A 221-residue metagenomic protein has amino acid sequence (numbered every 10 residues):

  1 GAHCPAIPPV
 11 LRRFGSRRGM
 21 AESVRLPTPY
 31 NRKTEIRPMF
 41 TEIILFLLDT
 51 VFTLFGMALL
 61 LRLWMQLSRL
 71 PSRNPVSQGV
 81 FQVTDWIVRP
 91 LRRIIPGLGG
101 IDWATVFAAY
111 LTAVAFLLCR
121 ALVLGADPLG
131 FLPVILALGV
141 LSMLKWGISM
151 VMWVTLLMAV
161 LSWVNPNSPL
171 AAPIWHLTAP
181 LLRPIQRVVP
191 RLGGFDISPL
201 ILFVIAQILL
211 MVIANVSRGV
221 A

Functional and structural regions predicted by a protein language model:
I7-R13, M20: Cationic, amphipathic, low-complexity alpha-helical segments enriched in hydrophobics plus arginine/proline
R13-F14, M39: Short, aromatic- and cysteine-enriched interfacial helices/patches that mediate contacts at lipid membranes
S16-G19, R32: Exposed, low-complexity/repetitive linear segments and helix-based recognition motifs, biased toward charged/polar
V24-T28: N-terminal polybasic/positive-inside topogenic patches
Y30, E35-A221: Selective transmembrane helix interface/packing segments
